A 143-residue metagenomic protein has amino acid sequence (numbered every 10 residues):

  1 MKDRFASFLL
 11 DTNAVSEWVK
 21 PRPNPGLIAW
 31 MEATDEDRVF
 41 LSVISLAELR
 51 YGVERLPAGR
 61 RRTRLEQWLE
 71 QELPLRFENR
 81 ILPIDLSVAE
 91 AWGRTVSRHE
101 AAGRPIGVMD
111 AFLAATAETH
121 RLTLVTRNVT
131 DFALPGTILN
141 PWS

Functional and structural regions predicted by a protein language model:
M1-D3, A114-S143: Acidic, PIN/NYN-like endoribonuclease modules and their adjacent C-terminal/linker elements
M1-I44, E54-Q71, T130: Short, well-structured N-terminal submotif of metal-dependent ribonuclease cores
K2-A6, Y51-P57, L75-T123: Active-site neighborhoods of divalent-metal-dependent phosphate/nucleic-acid chemistry enzymes
D11-T12, L27, L49, W92 (+2 more regions): Generic structural signal for small/hydrophobic residues in well-ordered secondary structure, especially within
V15-S16, A47-R50, A133, L139: Nucleotide phosphate-binding site architecture
E17-W18, W30, G52, W92-T95 (+1 more regions): Residues that scaffold the ATP/ADP-binding catalytic core of kinase and kinase-like folds
D35, F77, L134-P135: Short, structured coil segments at secondary-structure junctions
F40, L82, L139: General small-molecule cofactor/ligand-binding pocket signal
